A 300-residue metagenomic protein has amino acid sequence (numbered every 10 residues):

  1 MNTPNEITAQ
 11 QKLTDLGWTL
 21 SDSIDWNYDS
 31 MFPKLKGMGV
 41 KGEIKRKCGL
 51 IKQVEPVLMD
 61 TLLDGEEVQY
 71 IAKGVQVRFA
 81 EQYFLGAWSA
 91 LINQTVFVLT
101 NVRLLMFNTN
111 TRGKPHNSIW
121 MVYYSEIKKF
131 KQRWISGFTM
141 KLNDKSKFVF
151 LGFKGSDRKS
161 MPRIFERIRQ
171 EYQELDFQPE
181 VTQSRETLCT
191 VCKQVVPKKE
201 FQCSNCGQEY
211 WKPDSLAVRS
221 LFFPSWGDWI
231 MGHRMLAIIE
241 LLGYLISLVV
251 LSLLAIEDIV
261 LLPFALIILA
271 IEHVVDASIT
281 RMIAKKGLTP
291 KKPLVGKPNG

Functional and structural regions predicted by a protein language model:
M1-W18: Intrinsically disordered, low-structural-confidence terminal and linker regions
G17-I44, G49, M59, L63 (+6 more regions): Acidic, Ser/Thr- and proline-rich intrinsically disordered linker/docking segments of eukaryotic scaffolds
Q53, L63-D64, L294-V295: Intrinsically disordered, glycine/charged-rich N-terminal periplasmic/extracytoplasmic linker segments that lie
Q82-I92, P224, A255-P263: Short hydrophobic membrane-inserting alpha-helices and related fusion/pore-forming segments
L104-N108, N205, D228: Short hydrophobic/aromatic-rich beta-strand segments that constitute the beta-sheet cores of beta-sandwich/beta-barrel
R133, T139, F148-F150, K154-R219 (+2 more regions): Transmembrane helix recognition focused on a "late"/terminal membrane span
A217-I230: A short amphipathic helical element positioned immediately N-terminal to and/or at the very start of a transmembrane
